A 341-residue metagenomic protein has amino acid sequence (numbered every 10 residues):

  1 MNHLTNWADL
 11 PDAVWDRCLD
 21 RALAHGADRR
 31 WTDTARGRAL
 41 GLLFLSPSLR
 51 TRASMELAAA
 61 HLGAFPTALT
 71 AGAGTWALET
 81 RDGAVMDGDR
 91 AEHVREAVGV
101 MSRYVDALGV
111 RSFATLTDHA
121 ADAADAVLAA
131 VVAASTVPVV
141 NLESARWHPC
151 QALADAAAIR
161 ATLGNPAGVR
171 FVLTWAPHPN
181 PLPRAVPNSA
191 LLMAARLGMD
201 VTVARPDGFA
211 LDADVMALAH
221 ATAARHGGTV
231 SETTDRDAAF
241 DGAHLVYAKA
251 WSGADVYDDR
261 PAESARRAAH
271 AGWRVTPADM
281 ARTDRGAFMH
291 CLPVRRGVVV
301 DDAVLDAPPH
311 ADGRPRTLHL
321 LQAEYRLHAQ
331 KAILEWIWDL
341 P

Functional and structural regions predicted by a protein language model:
M1-A53, L57: Positively charged, low-complexity intrinsically disordered leader regions
D33-G41, P47-R160, R295-R296: Phosphate/diphosphate ligand-binding glycine-rich loop within oxidoreductases
T34-L40, A167-V169, R285: Phosphate-coordination loops involved in phosphoryl transfer and adenosine-cofactor binding
L45-F65, R160-A248: Glycine-rich phosphate/diphosphate-binding loop of Rossmann-like nucleotide-binding domains
E92, D125, A185-S189, E263 (+1 more regions): Charged helix-capping and loop-helix junction motifs
A221-D312: Rossmann-like adenosine-cofactor binding region
D306-P341: C-terminal helix-to-coil terminal segments
